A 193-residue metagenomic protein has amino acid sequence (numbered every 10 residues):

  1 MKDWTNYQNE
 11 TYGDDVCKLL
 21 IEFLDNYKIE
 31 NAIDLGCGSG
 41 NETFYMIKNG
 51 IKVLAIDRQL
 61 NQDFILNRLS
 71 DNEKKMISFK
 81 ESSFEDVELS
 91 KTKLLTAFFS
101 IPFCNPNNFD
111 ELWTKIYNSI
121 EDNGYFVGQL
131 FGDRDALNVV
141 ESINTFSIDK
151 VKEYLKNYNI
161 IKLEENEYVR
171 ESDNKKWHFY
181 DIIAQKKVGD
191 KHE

Functional and structural regions predicted by a protein language model:
M1-K28, G38-E88, N107-E111, Y125-E193: Class I (Rossmann-like) S-adenosyl-L-methionine-dependent methyltransferase catalytic domain, capturing the SAM-binding
E30, K93: Conserved acidic residues
L35: Conserved beta-strand/loop positions that form the S-adenosyl-L-methionine
T96: A conserved beta-strand element that flanks and buttresses the S-adenosyl-L-methionine
F99-S100: Short catalytic micro-motifs in class I SAM-dependent methyltransferases
F103: ABC ATPase nucleotide-binding domain "signature" loop
D110-D122: A short glycine-rich, Lys/Arg-flanked "PGG" loop and its adjoining helix->strand segment in the class I
